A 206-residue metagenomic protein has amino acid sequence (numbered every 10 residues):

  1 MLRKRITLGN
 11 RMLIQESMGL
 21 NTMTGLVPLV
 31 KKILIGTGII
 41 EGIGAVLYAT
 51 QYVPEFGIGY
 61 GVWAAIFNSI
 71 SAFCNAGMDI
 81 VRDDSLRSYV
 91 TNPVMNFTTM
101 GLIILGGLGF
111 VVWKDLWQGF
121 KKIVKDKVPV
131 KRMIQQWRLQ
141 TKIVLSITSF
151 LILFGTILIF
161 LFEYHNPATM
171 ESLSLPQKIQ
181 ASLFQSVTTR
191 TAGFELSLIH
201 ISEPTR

Functional and structural regions predicted by a protein language model:
M1-R206: Membrane-proximal intracellular helices of multi-pass ion channels
